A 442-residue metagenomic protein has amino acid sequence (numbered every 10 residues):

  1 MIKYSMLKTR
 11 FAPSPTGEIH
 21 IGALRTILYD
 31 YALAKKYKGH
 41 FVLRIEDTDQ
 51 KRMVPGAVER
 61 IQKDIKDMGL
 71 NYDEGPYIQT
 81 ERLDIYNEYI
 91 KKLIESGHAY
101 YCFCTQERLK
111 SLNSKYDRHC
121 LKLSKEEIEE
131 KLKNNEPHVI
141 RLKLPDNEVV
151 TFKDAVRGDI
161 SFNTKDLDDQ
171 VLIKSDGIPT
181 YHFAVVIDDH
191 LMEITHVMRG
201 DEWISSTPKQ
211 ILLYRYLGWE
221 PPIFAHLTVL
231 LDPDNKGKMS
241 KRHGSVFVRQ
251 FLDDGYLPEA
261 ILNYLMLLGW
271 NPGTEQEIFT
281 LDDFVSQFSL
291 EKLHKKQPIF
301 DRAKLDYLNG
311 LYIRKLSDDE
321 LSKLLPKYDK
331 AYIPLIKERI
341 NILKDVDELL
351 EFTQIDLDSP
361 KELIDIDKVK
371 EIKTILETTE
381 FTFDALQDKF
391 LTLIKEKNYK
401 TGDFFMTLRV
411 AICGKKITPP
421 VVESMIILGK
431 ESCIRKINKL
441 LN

Functional and structural regions predicted by a protein language model:
I2-S114, S206-L217: N-terminal Rossmann-like or analogous alpha/beta NTP/dinucleotide-binding catalytic cores that position adenine
Y4-F11, D282-S289, S322-L324, E380-N398: Short amphipathic alpha-helical segments and their helix-coil junctions
T9-P15, L43-D47, M192-V197, V246 (+2 more regions): Glycine- and acidic
D30, I61, L93, G97 (+8 more regions): Residue-level signal for inorganic ion chemistry
Y101-H226, L231-M239, F247-V248, P272 (+1 more regions): Active-site cores that bind ATP or allylic diphosphates and position pyrophosphate for catalysis
L217-S359, K416-N442: Catalytic adenosine-cofactor/nucleotide-binding cores of aminoacyl-tRNA synthetases and other
S359-F390: Long, amphipathic alpha-helical coiled-coil segments characteristic of histidine-phosphotransfer scaffolds
F381-N442: Charged substrate- and nucleic-acid-binding regions of tRNA-handling and nucleotidyl-transfer enzymes, centered on
